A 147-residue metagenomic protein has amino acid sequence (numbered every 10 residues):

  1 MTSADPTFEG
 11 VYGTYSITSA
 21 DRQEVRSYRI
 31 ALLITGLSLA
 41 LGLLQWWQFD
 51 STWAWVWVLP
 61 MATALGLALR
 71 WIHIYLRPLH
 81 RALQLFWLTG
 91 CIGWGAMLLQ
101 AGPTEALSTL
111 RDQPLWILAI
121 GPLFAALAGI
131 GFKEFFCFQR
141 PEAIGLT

Functional and structural regions predicted by a protein language model:
M1-A62: N-terminal topogenic module of multi-pass integral membrane proteins
L32-G42, W46, M61, L65-A68 (+2 more regions): Helical transmembrane-bundle signal
W47-S51, R77, P103-A106, F138: Transmembrane helix-loop junctions in multipass membrane proteins, especially transporters and channels
F49-T63, A106-P122: Structural signature of hydrophobic alpha-helical transmembrane segments
V58, R77-G90, P114-I117, Q139-T147: Cytoplasmic-side transmembrane-helix entry/capping segments in multi-pass membrane proteins
G66-L79, L127-C137: C-terminal ends of transmembrane helices
R70-L110: Membrane-helix boundary elements
R111, P122-T147: Long, charge-patterned amphipathic alpha-helical coiled-coil/hairpin "stalk" segments used as oligomerization
